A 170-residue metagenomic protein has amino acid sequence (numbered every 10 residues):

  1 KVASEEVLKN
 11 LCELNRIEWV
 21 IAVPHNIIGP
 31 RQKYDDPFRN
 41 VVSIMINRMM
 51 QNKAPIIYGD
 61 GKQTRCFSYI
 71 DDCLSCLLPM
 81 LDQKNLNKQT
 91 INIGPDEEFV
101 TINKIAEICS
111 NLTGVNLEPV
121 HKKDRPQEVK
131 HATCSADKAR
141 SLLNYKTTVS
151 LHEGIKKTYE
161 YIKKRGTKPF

Functional and structural regions predicted by a protein language model:
K1-V23, I46-Q51: Active-site Tyr-X1-5-Lys
V2, N15, I27-S43, Q51-K53 (+6 more regions): Glycine/proline-rich active-site loop of Rossmann-fold NAD(P)-dependent oxidoreductases
D36, N40, R65-D71, V100 (+3 more regions): Residue-level signal for the nucleotide or nucleotide-sugar donor/cofactor binding architecture
R48-M49, M80, L112, Y161: Conserved catalytic core of Hanks-type protein kinase domains
D60, K88-N92, V100-A106, G114-H131 (+1 more regions): C-terminal "lid/loop" region of Rossmann-like NAD(P)-dependent oxidoreductases
D72-L77, I93, I105, A139 (+1 more regions): Non-catalytic, hydrophobic alpha-helical segments
L151-F170: Amphipathic terminal alpha-helices
